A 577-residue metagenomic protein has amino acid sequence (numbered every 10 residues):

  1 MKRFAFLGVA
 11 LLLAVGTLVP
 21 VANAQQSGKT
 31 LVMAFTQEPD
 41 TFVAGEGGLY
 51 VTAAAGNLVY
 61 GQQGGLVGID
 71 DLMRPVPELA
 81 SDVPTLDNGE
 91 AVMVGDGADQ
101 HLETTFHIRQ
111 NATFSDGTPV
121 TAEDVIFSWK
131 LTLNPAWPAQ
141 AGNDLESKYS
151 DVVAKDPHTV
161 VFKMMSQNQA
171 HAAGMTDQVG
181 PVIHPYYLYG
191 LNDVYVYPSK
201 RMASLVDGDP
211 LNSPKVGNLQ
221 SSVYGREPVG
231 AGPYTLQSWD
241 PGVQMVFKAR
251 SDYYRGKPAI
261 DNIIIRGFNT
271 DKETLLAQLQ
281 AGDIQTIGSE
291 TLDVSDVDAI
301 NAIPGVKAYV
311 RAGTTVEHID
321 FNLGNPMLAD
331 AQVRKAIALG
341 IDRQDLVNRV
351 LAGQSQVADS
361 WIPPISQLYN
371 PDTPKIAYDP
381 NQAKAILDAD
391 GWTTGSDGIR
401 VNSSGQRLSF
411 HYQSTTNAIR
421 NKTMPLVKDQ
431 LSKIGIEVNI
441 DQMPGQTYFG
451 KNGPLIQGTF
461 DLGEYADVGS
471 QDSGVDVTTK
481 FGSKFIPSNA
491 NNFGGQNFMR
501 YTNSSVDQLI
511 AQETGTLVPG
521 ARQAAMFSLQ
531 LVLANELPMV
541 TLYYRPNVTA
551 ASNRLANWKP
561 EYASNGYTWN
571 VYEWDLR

Functional and structural regions predicted by a protein language model:
Q26, N143-N212: Surface-exposed binding/hinge segments that line and control ligand-binding clefts or catalytic entry sites
Q26-L31, F35, L58, D240-Q244 (+6 more regions): Detector for C-terminal structural segments
G28-E38, H101-H107, S128, V160-V161 (+5 more regions): Short, well-ordered beta-strand elements
A34-G95, V229-G230: N-terminal lobe/hinge region of extracytoplasmic solute-binding protein
Y60, G68-R74, V182-P258, N262 (+1 more regions): Gly/Pro-rich hinge or "lid" segments in bacterial periplasmic/extracellular proteins
D82-P138, K155, V161, L275-Q278 (+1 more regions): Aromatic- and charge-enriched surface segment that lines or borders ligand/interaction sites
R109, S222-G225, W239, R250-V297 (+2 more regions): Ligand-site clamp/hinge motif
G117-P119, D124, E273-I284, A299-I303 (+3 more regions): Short helices/loops that flank or line small-molecule/ion binding pockets
